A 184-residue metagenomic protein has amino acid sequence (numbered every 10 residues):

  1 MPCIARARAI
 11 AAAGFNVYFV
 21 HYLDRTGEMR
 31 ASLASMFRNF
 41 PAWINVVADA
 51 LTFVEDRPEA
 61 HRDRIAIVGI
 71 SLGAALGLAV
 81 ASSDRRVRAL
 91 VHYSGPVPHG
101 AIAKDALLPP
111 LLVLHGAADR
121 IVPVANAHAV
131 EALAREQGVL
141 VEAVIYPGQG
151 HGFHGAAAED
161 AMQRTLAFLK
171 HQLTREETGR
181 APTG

Functional and structural regions predicted by a protein language model:
M1-P2, A9, F19-A42: Cap/lid segment of the alpha/beta-hydrolase catalytic domain
M36-R57: Alpha/beta-hydrolase active-site loop
E59-I70: Alpha/beta-hydrolase fold nucleophile elbow
G69-G73, G77: Gly/Ala-rich beta-loop-alpha elbow adjacent to hydrolase catalytic centers
R86-P96: A conserved short beta-strand
V113-H115, D119: Short beta-strand/loop motif that positions the catalytic acidic residue of the alpha/beta-hydrolase fold
I121-N126: Conserved alpha/beta-hydrolase "acid-adjacent" motif
Q137-G184: C-terminal catalytic histidine-bearing segment of alpha/beta-hydrolase fold enzymes
